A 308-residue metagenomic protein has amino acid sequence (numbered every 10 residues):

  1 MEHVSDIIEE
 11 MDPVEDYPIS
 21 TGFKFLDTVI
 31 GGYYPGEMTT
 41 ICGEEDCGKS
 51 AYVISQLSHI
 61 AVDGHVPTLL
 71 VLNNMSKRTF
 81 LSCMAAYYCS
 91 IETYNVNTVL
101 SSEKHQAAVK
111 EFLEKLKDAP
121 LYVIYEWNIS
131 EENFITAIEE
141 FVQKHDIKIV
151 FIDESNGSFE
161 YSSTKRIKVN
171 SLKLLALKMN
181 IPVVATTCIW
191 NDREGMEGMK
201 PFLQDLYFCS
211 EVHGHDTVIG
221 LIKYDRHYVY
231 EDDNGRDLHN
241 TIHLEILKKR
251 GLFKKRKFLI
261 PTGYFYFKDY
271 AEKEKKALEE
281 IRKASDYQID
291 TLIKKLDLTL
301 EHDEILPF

Functional and structural regions predicted by a protein language model:
M1-I91, V212, L306-F308: The Walker A/P-loop phosphate-binding site
E15, N95-S101, Y122-N128, S158-R166 (+1 more regions): Flexible beta-alpha connector loops of hexameric P-loop NTPases
T28, H59, G64-H145, L259: Cytosolic-facing regulatory segments adjacent to core modules
N73, C188, K223: Cofactor-binding loop segments of dinucleotide-utilizing enzymes, especially the Rossmann-like FAD- and NAD(P)+-binding
E131-V150, L174-M179, D192-H215, L221-F308: C-terminal regions of RecA-like/P-loop NTPase motor modules
H145-Y161: Conserved P-loop NTPase "ATPase switch" module shared by AAA+ and STAND
F151-D153, I181-C188: Structural recognition of the conserved hydrophobic beta-strand(s) that form the central parallel beta-sheet of P-loop
